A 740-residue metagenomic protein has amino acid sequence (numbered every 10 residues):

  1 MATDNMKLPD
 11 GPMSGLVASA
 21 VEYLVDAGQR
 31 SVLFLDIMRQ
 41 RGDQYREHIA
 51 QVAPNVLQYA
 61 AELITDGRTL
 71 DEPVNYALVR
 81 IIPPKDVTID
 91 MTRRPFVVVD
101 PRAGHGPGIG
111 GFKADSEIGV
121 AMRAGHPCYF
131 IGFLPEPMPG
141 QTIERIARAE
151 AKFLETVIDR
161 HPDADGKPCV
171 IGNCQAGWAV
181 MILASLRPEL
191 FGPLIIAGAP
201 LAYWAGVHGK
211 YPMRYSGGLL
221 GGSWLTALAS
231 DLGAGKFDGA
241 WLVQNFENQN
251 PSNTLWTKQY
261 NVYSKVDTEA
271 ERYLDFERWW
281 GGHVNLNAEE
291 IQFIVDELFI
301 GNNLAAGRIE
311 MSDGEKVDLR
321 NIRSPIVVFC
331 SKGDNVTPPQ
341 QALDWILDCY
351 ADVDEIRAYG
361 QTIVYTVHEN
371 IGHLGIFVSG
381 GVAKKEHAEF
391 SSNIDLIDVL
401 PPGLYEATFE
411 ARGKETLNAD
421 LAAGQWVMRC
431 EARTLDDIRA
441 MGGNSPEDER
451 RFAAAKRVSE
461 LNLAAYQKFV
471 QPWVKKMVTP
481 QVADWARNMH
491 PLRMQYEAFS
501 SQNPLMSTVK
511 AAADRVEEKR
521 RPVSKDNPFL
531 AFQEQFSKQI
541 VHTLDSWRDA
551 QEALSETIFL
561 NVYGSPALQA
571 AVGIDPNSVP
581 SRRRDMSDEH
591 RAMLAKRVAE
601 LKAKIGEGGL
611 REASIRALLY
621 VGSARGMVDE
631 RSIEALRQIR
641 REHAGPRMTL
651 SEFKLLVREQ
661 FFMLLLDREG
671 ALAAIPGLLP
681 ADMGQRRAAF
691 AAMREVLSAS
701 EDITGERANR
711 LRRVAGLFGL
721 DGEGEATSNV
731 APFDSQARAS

Functional and structural regions predicted by a protein language model:
M1-G15, L134, F299, N303-V317 (+3 more regions): Alpha/beta-hydrolase-fold serine-hydrolase catalytic core, especially in secreted/extracellular enzymes
M1-M38, D159, D163, V180-E289 (+2 more regions): Alpha/beta-hydrolase-fold enzymes
Q51-P137: Short, surface-exposed "cap/lid" segments of acyl-processing enzymes
E136-Q141, R148-K167, A179: Conserved acidic catalytic loop of the alpha/beta-hydrolase fold
V170-G172, A197, F329: Short beta-strand immediately N-terminal to the catalytic nucleophile in serine-hydrolase-like folds
I171-V180: Gly/Ala-rich beta-loop-alpha elbow adjacent to hydrolase catalytic centers
I322, V328-C330, D334: Short beta-strand/loop motif that positions the catalytic acidic residue of the alpha/beta-hydrolase fold
G573-S740: Small-residue-enriched hydrophobic alpha-helices in membranes
